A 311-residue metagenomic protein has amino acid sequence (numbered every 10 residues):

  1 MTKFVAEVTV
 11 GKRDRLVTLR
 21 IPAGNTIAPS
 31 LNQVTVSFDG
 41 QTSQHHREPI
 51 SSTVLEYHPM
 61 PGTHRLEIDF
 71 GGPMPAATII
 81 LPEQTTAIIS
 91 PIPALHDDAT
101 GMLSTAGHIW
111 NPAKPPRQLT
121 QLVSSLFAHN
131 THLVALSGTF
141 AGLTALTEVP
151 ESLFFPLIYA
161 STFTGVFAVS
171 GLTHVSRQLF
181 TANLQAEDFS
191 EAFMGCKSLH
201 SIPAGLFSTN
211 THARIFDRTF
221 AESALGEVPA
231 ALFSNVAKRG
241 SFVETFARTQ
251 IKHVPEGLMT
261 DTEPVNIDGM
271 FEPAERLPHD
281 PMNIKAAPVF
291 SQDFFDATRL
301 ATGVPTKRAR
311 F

Functional and structural regions predicted by a protein language model:
M1-F311: Solvent-exposed loop and capping/linker segments of extracellular ligand-binding repeat ectodomains
